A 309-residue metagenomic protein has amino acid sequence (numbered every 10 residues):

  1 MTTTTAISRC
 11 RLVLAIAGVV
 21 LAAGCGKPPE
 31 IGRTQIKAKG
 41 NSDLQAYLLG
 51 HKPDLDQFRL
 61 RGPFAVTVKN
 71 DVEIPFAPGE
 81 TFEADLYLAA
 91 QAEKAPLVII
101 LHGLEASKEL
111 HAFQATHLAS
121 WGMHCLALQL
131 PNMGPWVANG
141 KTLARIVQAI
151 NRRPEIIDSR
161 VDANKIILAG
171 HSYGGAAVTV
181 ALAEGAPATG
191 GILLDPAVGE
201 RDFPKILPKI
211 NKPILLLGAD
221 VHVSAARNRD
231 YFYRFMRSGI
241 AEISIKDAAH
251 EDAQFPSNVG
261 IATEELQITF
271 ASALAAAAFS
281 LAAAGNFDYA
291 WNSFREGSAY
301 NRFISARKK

Functional and structural regions predicted by a protein language model:
A22-G24: C-terminal motif of bacterial Sec signal peptides marking the signal peptidase cleavage site
G32-E93: N-terminal cap/lid segment of alpha/beta-hydrolase-fold proteins
K94-G103: Short beta-strand element of the alpha/beta-hydrolase
E109-L128: Short amphipathic alpha-helix adjacent to the substrate-entry channel of hydrolases
P135-A176: Gly/Ser-rich "nucleophile elbow"/oxyanion-hole loop immediately N-terminal to the catalytic nucleophile in hydrolases
G175-A186: Short glycine-enriched nucleophile-adjacent loop and the immediately C-terminal alpha-helix near the catalytic center
K209-L274: Active-site-adjacent alpha-helix of alpha/beta-hydrolase-fold enzymes
D247, S257-K309: Alpha/beta-hydrolase-fold serine-hydrolase catalytic core, especially in secreted/extracellular enzymes
